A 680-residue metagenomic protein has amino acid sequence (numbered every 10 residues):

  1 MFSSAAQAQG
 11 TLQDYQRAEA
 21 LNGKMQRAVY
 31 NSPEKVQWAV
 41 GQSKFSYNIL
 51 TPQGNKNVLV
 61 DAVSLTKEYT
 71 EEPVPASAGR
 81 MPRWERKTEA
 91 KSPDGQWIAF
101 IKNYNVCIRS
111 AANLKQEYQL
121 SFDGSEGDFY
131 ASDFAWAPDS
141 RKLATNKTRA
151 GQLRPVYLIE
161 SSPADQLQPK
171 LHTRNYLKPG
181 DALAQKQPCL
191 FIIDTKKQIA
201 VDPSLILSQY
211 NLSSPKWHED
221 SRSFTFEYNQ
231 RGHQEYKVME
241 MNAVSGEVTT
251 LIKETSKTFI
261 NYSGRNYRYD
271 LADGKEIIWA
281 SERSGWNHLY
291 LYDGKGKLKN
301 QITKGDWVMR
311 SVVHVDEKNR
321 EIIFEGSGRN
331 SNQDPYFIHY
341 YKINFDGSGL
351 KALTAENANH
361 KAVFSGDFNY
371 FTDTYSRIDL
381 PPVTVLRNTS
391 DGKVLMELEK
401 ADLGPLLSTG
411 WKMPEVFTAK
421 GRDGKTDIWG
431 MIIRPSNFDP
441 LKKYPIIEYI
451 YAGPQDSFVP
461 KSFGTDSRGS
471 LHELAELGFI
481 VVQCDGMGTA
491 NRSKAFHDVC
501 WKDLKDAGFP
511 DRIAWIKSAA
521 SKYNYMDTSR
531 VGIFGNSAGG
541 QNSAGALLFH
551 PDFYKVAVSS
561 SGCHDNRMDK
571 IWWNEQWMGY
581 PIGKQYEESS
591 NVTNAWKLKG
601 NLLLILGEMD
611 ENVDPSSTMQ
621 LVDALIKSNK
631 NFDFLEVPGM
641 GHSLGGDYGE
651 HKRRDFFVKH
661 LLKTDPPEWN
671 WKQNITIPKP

Functional and structural regions predicted by a protein language model:
N22-Q26, Y118-L120, I199-S204, T249-I252 (+3 more regions): A short beta-strand motif characteristic of beta-propeller blades
P33-V36, S43-K44, N48-N57, E68-W84 (+14 more regions): Non-catalytic accessory segments flanking enzyme active sites
V40, P93-D94, P138-D139, E219-D220 (+3 more regions): Residue-level detector of Asp-centered blade-edge/turn motifs that repeat once per structural unit in beta-propeller
F45, G95-I98, L143, S223-T225 (+3 more regions): Hydrophobic beta-strand positions that form the internal "hydrophobic ladder" of WD40/Gbeta-like beta-propeller blades
I49-K56, P82-R83, P93-I108, F122-Y130 (+10 more regions): A flexible loop/linker signature enriched in serine peptidases of the S9 family
A62-V63, A111-L114, I193-K196, A243-G246 (+3 more regions): Short loop/turn segments that connect beta-strands within beta-propeller blades
V63-A78, L120-D133, T145-V201, G392-G404 (+1 more regions): Predominantly five- to eight-bladed beta-propeller fold
S221, E227, N359-P680: Serine-hydrolase catalytic core recognition
